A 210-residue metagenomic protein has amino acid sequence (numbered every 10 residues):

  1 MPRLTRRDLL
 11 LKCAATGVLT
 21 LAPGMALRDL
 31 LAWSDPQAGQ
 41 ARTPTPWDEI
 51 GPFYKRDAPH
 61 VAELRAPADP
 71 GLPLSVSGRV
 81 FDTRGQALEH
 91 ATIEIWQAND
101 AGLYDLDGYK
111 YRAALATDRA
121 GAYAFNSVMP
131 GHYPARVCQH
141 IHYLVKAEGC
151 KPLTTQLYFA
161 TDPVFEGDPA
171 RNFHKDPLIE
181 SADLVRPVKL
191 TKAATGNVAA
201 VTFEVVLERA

Functional and structural regions predicted by a protein language model:
M1-T20: N-terminal secretory signal peptides and thylakoid transit peptides that target proteins across membranes
M1-T5, A26, L207: Intrinsically disordered, low-complexity sequence elements enriched in Ser/Thr/Gly/Pro
L21-G24, F53: Hydrophobic residues in alpha-helical membrane-spanning segments
G24-L30: Flexible "stalk/tail and boundary" regions
L30-V185, A194-A210: Beta-strand-dominated extracellular/periplasmic modules and repeats in secreted or surface-exposed proteins
